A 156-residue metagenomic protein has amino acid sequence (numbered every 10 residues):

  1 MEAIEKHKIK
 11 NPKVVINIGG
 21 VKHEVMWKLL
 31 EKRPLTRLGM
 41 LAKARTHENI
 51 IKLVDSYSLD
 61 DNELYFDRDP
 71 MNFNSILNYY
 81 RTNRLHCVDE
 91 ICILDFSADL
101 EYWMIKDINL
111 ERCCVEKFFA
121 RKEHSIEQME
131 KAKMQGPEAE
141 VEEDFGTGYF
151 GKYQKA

Functional and structural regions predicted by a protein language model:
M1-A156: Non-transmembrane regulatory loops and terminal regions of cation channels
